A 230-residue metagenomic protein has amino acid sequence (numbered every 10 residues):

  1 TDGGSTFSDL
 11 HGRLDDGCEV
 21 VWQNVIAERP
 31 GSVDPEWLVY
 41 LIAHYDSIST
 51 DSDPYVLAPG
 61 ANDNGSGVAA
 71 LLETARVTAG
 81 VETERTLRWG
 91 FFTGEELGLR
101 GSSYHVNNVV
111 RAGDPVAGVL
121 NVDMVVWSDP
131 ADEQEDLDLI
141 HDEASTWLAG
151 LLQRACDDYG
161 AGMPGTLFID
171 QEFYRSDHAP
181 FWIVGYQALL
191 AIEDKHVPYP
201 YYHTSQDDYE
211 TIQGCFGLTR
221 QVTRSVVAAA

Functional and structural regions predicted by a protein language model:
T1-G3, R29-G31, I42-D46, T74-A75 (+6 more regions): Active-site-proximal beta-strand/loop segments in catalytic clefts of secreted hydrolases
T1-P30, P164: A non-catalytic alpha/beta surface segment that caps or lines the substrate-entry region of metallo-dependent hydrolase
S5, W127-A230: Active-site-adjacent substrate-binding region of metalloamidase/peptidase-like peptide-processing proteins
V20, V25-P30, V39, D46 (+1 more regions): Mobile, glycine-rich extracellular loop/lid and propeptide segments that shape or gate substrate/ligand access
V21, S49, P54-A144: Acidic/histidine-rich catalytic neighborhood of metal-dependent amide-processing enzymes
V25, W37, N64-A70, T74 (+7 more regions): Stable alpha-helical elements in mature extracytoplasmic
P30-V33, V110: Short polar/acidic secondary-structure junctions
D34-V39, E82-R88, G113-G118, L152 (+2 more regions): Loop/turn elements at helix/coil->beta-strand transitions in domains of secreted/extracellular proteins
